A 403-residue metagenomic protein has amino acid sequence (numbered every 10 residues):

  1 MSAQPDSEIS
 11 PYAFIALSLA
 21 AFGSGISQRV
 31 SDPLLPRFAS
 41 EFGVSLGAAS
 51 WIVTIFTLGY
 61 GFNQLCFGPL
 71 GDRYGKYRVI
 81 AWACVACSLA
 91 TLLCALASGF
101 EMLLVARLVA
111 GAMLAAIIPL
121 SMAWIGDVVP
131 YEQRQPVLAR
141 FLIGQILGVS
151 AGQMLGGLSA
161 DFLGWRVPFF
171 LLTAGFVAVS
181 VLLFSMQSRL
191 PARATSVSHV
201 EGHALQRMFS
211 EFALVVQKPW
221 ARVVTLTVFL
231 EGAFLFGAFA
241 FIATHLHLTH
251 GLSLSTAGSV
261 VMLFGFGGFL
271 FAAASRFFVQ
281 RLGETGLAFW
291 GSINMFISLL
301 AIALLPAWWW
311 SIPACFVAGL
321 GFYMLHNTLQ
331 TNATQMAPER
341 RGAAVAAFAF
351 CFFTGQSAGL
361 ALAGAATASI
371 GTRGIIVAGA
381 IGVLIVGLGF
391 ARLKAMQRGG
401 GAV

Functional and structural regions predicted by a protein language model:
S2-S7, S188-V224: Juxtamembrane intracellular "pre-TM" segments in multi-pass secondary transporters
G43, G75, L96-M102, M113 (+2 more regions): Helix-breaking motifs and short loop linkers at transmembrane-helix boundaries and internal kinks in secondary membrane
F62-E101: Conserved MFS/SLC helix-loop-helix module at the cytosolic interface between two early adjacent transmembrane helices
N63-G75, F271-G283, T367-A368: Helix-to-loop junctions at the C-terminal end of transmembrane segments in multipass secondary transporters
A86, A90, E101-A110, W309-V317: Paired small-residue
M102, Y131, R140-Q187: Helix-loop-helix hairpin linking two adjacent transmembrane segments in secondary transporters
A106-Q145: Cytoplasmic helix-loop-helix junction between adjacent transmembrane helices in 12-TM secondary transporters
T285-L329: C-terminal transmembrane helical hairpin of 12-TM major facilitator-type secondary transporters
